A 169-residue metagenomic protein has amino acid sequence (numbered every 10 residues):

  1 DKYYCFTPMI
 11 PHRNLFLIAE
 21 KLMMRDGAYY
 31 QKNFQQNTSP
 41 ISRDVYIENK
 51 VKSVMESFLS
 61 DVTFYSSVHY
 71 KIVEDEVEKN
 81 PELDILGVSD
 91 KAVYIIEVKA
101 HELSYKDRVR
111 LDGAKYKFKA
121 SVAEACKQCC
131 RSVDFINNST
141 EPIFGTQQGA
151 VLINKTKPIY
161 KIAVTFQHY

Functional and structural regions predicted by a protein language model:
D1-Y169: Intrinsically disordered, low-complexity Ser/Thr/Pro/Gly-rich regulatory segments
